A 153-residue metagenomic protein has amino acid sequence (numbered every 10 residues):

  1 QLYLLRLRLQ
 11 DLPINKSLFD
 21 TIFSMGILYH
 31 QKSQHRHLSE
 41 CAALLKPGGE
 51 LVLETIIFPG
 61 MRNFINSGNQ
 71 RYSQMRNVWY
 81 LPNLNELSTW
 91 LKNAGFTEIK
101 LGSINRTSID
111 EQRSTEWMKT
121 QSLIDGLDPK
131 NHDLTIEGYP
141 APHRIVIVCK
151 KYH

Functional and structural regions predicted by a protein language model:
Q1-D11: Conserved SAM-binding strand-loop segment of SAM-dependent methyltransferases
Q10-I22: A short acidic, Gly/Pro-enriched loop at the edge of an enzyme's catalytic core that lines a small-molecule cofactor
M25-L28, G102: Residues lining the SAM
H35-E50: A short glycine-rich, Lys/Arg-flanked "PGG" loop and its adjoining helix->strand segment in the class I
I56-V78: Short, glycine-/aromatic-enriched active-site segment of Class I SAM-dependent methyltransferases
V78-L101: Short alpha-helix
T97-G126: Conserved catalytic loop of SAM-dependent methyltransferase domains
N131-H153: C-terminal lobe and adjacent flexible extensions of AdoMet/dcAdoMet transferase-like proteins
